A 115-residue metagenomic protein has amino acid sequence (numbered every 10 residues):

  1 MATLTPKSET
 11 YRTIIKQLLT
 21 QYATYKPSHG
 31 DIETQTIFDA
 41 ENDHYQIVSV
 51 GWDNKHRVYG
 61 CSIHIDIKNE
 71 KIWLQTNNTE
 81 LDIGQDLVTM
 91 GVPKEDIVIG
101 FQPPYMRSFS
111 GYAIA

Functional and structural regions predicted by a protein language model:
M1-A115: Terminal domain-initiation and capping elements
